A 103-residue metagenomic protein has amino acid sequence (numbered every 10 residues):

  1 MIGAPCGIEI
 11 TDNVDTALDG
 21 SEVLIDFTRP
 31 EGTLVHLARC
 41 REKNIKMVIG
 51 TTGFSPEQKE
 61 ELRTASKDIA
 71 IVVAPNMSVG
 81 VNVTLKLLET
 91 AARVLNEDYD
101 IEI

Functional and structural regions predicted by a protein language model:
M1-E42: N-terminal glycine-/serine-/threonine-rich beta1-alpha1-beta2 phosphate-ribose binding loop of Rossmann-like
A4, A65-K67, E97: Short, structurally constrained coil/turn elements that cap an alpha-helix or connect an alpha-helix to the following
D12, L18, P56, S78-N82 (+1 more regions): Short C-terminal domain-edge/linker segments immediately following a structured domain
E31-K46, G50-A92: Rossmann-fold NAD(P)-binding glycine/threonine-rich loop
V94-I103: Short, structured loop/turn "capping" segments at alpha-beta junctions
